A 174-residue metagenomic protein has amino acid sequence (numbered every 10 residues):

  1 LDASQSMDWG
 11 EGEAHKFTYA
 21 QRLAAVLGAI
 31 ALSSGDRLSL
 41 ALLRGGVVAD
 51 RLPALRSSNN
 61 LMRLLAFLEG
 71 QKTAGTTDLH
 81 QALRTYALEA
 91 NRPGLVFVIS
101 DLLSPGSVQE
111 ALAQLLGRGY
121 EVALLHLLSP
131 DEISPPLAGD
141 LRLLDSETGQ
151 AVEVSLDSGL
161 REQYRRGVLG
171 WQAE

Functional and structural regions predicted by a protein language model:
L1-A25, A29-E174: Exposed, interaction-prone extracellular/peripheral surfaces
